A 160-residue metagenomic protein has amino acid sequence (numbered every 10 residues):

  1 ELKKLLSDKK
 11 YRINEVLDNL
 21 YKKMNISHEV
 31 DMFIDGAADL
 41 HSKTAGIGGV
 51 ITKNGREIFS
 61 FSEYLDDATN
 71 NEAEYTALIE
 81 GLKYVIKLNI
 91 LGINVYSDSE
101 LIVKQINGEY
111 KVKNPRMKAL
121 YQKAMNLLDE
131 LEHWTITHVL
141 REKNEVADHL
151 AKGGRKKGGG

Functional and structural regions predicted by a protein language model:
E1-S27, R56-F59, L88, E130 (+1 more regions): Intrinsically disordered, low-complexity regions
S7, L20-K22, K53-N54, I93-D98 (+1 more regions): Short hydrophobic/aromatic-rich motifs at helix boundaries and adjacent loops
R12-V16, M32-F33, R116-Y121: Short amphipathic alpha-helical surface micro-motifs
L20-M24, L65-A68, N107-Y110: N-terminal start-of-chain detector that recognizes signal peptides and the immediate post-cleavage beginning
N25-E72, Y84-K87, L91: RNase H-like nuclease fold core
A37-H41, I79-A151, K157: RNase H catalytic domain
G46, L78-I79: Short amphipathic alpha-helical segment that frequently serves as the phosphate-/nucleotide-binding helix
D67-E72, T76, V112-P115: Residues at secondary-structure transition points
